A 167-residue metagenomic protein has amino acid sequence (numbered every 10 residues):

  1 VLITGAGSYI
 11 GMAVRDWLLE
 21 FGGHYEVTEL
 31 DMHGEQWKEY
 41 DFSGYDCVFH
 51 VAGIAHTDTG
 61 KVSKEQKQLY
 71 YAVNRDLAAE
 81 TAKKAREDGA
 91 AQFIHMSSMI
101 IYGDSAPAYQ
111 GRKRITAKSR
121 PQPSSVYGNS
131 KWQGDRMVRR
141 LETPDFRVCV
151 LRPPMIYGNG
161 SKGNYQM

Functional and structural regions predicted by a protein language model:
V1-E20: N-terminal Rossmann NAD(P)H-binding glycine-rich loop of SDR-like oxidoreductase domains
T4, V48-A52, F93-M99, L151-P153: SDR active-site strand-loop-helix element
G23-G34: Conserved glycine-rich Rossmann-like NAD(P)H-binding loop of the short-chain dehydrogenase/reductase
E35-D88, Y102-D104: NAD(P)H-binding glycine-rich loop region in Rossmannoid oxidoreductase-like domains and their noncatalytic homologs
Y71-R75, K113-T116, P123-W132, M155-G158 (+1 more regions): Short-chain dehydrogenase/reductase
A79-V126, C149: Conserved Rossmann-fold NAD(P)-dependent oxidoreductase catalytic core, especially the SDR/UDP-sugar
Q122-C149: Active-site Tyr-X1-5-Lys
L141-M167: NAD(P)-dependent short-chain dehydrogenase/reductase
